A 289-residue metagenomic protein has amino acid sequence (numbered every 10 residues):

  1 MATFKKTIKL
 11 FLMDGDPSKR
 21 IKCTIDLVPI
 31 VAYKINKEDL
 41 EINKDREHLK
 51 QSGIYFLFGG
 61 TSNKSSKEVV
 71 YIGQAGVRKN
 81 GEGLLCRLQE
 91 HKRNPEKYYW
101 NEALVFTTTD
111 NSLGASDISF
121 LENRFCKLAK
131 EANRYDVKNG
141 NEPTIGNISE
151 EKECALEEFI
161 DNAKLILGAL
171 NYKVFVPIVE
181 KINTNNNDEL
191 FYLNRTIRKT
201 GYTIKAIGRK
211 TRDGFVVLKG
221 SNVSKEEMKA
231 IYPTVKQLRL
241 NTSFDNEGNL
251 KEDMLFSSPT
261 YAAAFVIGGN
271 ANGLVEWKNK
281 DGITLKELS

Functional and structural regions predicted by a protein language model:
M1-C86, S112, S116, F120 (+5 more regions): GIY-YIG nuclease catalytic motif and its immediate N-terminal context
N43-K44, T144-D253, L288-S289: A general nucleic-acid interaction/assembly signal
L57, A75, V105-T107, K219 (+1 more regions): Hydrophobic side chains in beta-strands
S62, N222-V223, Y261: Short, glycine-/Ser/Thr-/acidic-enriched flexible segments
V77-L128, N222, M228-A230, T234-N241: Conserved short loop/helix modules at catalytic or binding sites in compact beta-alpha or helix-hairpin-helix contexts
L88-E96, D110, A115-P177: Mixed-charge intrinsically disordered linker/loop segments at interdomain junctions
L250-S289: Positively charged interface segments
